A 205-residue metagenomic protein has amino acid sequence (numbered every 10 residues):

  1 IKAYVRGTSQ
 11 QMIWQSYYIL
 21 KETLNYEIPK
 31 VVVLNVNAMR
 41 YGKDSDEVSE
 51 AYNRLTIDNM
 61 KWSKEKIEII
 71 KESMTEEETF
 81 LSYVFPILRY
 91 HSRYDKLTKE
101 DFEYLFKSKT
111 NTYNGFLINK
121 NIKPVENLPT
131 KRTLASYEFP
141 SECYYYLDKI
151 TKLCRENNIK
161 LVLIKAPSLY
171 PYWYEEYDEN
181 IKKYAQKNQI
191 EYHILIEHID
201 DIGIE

Functional and structural regions predicted by a protein language model:
I1-E68: Membrane-embedded segments
K2, I28-V31, R155-V162, I190-E191: Loop/turn elements at helix/coil->beta-strand transitions in domains of secreted/extracellular proteins
R6-T8, N35-N37, I164-S168, L195-H198: Active-site-proximal beta-strand/loop segments in catalytic clefts of secreted hydrolases
Q10-W14, E138-C143, L169-E176: Acidic-and-aromatic substrate-binding clefts and catalytic sites of carbohydrate-active enzymes
R40-D44, R93, Y170-W173: Short catalytic/ligand-binding loop motif for oxyanion handling, primarily in non-cytosolic enzymes, centered on
S49-N157: Secreted/periplasmic serine-hydrolase-like ester/acetyl group-modifying domain
T151-Y174: Active-site segments of SGNH/GDSL-like serine hydrolases that catalyze O-acetyl group transfer/hydrolysis on lipids
E175-E205: C-terminal regions of proteins
